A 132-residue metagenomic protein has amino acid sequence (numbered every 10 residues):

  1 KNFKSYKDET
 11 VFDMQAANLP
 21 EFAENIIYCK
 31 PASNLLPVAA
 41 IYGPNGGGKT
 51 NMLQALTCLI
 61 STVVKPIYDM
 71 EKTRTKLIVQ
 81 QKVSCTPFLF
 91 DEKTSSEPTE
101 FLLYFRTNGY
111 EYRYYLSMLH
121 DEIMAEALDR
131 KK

Functional and structural regions predicted by a protein language model:
K1-K132: P-loop NTPase switch/coupling surface
